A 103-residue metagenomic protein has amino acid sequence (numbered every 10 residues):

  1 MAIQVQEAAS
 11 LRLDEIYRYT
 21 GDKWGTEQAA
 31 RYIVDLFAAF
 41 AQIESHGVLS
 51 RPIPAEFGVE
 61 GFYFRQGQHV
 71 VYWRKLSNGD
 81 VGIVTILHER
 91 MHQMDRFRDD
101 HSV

Functional and structural regions predicted by a protein language model:
A2-E60, V103: Basic, Lys/Arg-enriched alpha-helical interface segments
D22, D35-L36, Q68-V70, V81: Short charge-dense sequence patches
I43-H46, Q66, D95: Juxtamembrane helix-loop transition sites at the ends of transmembrane segments in multi-pass membrane proteins
L49-N78: Basic/aromatic recognition patch in beta-strand/loop cores that engages polyanionic ligands
V70-V103: Enriched for short, Lys/Arg-rich terminal
